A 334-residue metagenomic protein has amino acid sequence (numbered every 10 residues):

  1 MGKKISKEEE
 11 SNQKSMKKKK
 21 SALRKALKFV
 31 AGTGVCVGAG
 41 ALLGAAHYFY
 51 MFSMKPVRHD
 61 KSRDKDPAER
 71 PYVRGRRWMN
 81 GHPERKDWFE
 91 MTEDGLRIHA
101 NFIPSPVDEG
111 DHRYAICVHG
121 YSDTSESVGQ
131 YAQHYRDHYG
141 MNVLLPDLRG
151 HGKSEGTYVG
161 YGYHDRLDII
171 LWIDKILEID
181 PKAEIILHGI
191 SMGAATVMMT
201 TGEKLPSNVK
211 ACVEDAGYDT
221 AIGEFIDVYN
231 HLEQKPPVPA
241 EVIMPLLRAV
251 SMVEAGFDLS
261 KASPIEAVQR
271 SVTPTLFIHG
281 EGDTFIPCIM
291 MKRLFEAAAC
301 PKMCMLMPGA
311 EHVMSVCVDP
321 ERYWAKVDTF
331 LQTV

Functional and structural regions predicted by a protein language model:
F29-M91: An N-terminal hydrophobic leader/cap segment in hydrolases
G120-Y135: The serine-hydrolase catalytic nucleophile loop
Y131, P264, T273, P287-E296: Short alpha-helix in the alpha/beta-hydrolase fold that links the catalytic acid
A132-E155: Conserved alpha/beta-hydrolase
V159-D180: Alpha/beta-hydrolase active-site loop
M199-F257, E266: Hydrolase active-site cap/lid region
R270-V272, F277-H279, D283: Short beta-strand/loop motif that positions the catalytic acidic residue of the alpha/beta-hydrolase fold
A310-W324: Catalytic histidine-centered segment of alpha/beta-hydrolase-like enzymes
